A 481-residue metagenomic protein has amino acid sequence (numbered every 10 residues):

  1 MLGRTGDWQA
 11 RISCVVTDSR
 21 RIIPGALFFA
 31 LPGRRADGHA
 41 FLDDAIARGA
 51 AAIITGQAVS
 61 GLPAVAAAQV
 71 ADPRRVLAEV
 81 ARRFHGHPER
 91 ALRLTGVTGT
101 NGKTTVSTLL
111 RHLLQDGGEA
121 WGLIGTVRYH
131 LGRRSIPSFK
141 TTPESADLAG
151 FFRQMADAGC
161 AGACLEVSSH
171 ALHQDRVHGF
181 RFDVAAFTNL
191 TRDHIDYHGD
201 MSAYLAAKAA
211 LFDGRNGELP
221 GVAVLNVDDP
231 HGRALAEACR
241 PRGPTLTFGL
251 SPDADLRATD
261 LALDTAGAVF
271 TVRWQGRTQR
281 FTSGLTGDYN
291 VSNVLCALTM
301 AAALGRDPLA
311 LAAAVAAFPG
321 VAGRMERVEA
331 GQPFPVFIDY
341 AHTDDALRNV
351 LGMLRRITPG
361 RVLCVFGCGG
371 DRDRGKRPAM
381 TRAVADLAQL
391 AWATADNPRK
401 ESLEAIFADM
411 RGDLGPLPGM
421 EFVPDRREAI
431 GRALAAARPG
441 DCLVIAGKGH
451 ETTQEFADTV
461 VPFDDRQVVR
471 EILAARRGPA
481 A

Functional and structural regions predicted by a protein language model:
M1-E79, R83, P230, A254-T259 (+4 more regions): N-terminal leader/targeting and accessory segments in enzymes
M1-R11, R21-L27, G33, D37-A40 (+3 more regions): ATP-dependent carboxylate-amine ligase
T5-V15, L77-V80, P143-A146, L165-L172 (+5 more regions): Short gly/ser/thr-rich secondary-structure transition/capping motifs
I12, G25, A50, A64-V65 (+6 more regions): Short, well-ordered alpha-helix to beta-strand connector turns
A51-Q57, V222-V227, V365-F366, Q389-N397: Short internal beta-strands
T55-A64, A158, H173, R181-V336 (+1 more regions): Acidic, Mg2+-coordinating active-site environments of NTP-dependent enzymes
S60-L62, R128-L131, A171-H173, P230-A234 (+4 more regions): Short, active-site-adjacent cap segments at secondary-structure transitions
V76-V227, R233-G243, L295, A301-L304 (+2 more regions): Phosphate-binding loop of NTP-binding sites
